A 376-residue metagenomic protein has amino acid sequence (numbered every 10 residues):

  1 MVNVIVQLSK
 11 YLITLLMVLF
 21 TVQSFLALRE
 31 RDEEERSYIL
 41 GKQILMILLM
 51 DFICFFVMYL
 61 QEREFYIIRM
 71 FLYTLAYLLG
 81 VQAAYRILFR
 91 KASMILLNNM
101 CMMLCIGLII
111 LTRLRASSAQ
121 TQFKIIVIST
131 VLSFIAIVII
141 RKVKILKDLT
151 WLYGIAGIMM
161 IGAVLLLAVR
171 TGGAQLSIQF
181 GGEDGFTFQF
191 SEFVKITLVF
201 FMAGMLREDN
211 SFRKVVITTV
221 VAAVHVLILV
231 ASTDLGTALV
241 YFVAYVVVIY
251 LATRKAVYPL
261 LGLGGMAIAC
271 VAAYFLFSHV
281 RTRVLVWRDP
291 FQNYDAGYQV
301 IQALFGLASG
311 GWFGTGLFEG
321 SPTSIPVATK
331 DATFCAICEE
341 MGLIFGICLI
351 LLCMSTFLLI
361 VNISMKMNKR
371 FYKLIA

Functional and structural regions predicted by a protein language model:
M1-M17: Hydrophobic transmembrane alpha-helical segments in integral membrane proteins
V2-N3, C54-E62, R113-R115: Transmembrane helix-loop junctions at the membrane interface of multipass transporters and ion channels
V18-F25, V81-A83: Alpha-helical transmembrane segments
V22-I39: Membrane-interface helix-loop junction between the first two transmembrane segments
L40-I47, L97, A376: Select subsegments of transmembrane alpha-helices in polytopic membrane proteins, especially boundary-proximal
L48-Y59, A76, A84, S93: Alpha-helical transmembrane segments, especially those used as permease/efflux helices and single-pass anchors
E64-A296, C335, E339-A376: Hydrophobic alpha-helical transmembrane segments of multi-pass inner membrane proteins, especially in bacterial systems
P290-K330, F334, I344-F345: TM-adjacent membrane-interface loops and short helices in multi-pass inner/ER membrane proteins
